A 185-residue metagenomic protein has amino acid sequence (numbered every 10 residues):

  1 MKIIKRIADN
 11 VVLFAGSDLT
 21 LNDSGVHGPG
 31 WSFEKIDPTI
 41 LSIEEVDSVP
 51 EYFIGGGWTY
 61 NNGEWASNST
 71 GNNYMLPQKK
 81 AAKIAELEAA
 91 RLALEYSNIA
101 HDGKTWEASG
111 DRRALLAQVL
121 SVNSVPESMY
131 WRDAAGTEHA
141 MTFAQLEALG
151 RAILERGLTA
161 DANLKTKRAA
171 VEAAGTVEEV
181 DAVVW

Functional and structural regions predicted by a protein language model:
M1-K2, I7-W185: A preference for well-ordered globular domain cores that mediate specific macromolecular interactions or catalysis
